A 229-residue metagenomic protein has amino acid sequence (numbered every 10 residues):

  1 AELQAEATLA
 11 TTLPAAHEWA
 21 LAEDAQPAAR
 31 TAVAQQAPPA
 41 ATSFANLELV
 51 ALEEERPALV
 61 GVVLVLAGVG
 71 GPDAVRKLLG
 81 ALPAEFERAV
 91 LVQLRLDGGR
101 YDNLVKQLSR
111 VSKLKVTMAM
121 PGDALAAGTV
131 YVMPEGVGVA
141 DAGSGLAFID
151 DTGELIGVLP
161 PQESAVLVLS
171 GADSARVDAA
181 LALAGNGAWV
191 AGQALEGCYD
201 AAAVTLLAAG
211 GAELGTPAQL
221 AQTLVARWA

Functional and structural regions predicted by a protein language model:
A1-A229: Conserved acid/base catalytic micro-environments in cytosolic active-site loops
